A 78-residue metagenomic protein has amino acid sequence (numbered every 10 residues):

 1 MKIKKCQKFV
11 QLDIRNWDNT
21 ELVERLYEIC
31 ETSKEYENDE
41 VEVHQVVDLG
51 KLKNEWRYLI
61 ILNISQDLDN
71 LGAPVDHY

Functional and structural regions predicted by a protein language model:
M1-K2, D69-Y78: Short intrinsically disordered terminal tails
K2-T32: N-terminal acidic leader/helix
L26-R57, I61, S65-G72: Acidic, low-complexity, intrinsically disordered interaction modules
